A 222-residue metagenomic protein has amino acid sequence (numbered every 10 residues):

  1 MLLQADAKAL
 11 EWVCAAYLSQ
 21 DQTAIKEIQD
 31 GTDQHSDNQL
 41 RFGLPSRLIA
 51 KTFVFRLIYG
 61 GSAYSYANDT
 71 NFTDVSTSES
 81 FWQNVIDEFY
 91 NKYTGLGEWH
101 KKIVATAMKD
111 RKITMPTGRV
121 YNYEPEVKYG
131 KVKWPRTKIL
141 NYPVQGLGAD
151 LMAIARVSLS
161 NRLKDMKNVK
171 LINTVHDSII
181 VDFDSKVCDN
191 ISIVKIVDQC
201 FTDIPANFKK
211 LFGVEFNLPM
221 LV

Functional and structural regions predicted by a protein language model:
M1-V222: Conserved catalytic core of nucleotide polymerization and phosphodiester-bond processing enzymes
